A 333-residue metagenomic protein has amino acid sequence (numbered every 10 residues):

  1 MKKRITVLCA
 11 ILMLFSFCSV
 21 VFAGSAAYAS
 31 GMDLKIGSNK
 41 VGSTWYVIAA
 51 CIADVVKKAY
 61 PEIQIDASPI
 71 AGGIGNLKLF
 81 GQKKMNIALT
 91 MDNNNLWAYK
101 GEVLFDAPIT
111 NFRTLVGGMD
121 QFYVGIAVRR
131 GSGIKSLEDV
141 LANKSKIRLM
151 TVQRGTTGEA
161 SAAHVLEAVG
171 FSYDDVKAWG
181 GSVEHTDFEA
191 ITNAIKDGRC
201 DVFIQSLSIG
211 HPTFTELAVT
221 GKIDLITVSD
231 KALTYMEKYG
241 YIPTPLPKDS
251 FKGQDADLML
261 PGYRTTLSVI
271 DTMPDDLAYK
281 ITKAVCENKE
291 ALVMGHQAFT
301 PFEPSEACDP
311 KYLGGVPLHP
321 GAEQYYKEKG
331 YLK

Functional and structural regions predicted by a protein language model:
M1-D33: Short, low-complexity disordered leader/linker segments with a strong preference for bacterial N-terminal type II
A26-K146, V228: Short, glycine-/small- and polar/acidic-enriched structural segments that line small-molecule recognition paths
L34-A59, I63-D66, V124-D197, Y312 (+1 more regions): Bilobed "Venus flytrap"/periplasmic-binding protein-like clamshell domains and structurally analogous long
A53-P61, G81-M85, K100, A142-S145 (+7 more regions): Sec-exported extracytoplasmic/periplasmic mature domains
N76-L77, W97-K100, K135-S136, G158-S161 (+2 more regions): Extracytoplasmic/secreted cell-surface and envelope-processing proteins
D92-N94, E102-V103, T110-T114, V128 (+2 more regions): Pocket-lining segment of extracytoplasmic ligand-binding domains
D139-H164, P243-K311: Ligand-binding clefts/hinges and TM-proximal coupling segments of bilobed small-molecule sensing domains
D197, V202, L207-V219, L225 (+1 more regions): An extracytoplasmic/periplasmic, membrane-proximal ligand-sensing/linker region
